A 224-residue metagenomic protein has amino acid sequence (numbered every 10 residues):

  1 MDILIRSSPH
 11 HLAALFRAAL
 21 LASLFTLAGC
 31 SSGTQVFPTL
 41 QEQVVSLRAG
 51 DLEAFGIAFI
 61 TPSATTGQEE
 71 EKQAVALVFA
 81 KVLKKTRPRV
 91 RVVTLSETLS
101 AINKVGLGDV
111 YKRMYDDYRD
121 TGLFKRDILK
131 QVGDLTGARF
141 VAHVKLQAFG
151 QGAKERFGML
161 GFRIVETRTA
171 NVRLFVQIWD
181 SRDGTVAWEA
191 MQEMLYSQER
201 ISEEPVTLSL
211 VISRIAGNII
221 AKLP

Functional and structural regions predicted by a protein language model:
M1-A13: N-terminal secretory signal peptides that target proteins for export/translocation
S8-P9, L24, Q198: Compositionally biased regions
P9, S63, Q147-G150: Short, flexible active-site-adjacent loop segments at beta-strand->alpha-helix junctions, enriched in small/polar
R17-A28: Bacterial N-terminal signal peptides
L24, A54-I57: A residue-level signal for beta-strand positions that form part of recognition/binding surfaces within mature
C30-F55, L135-T136, K145-A153, I164-P224: C-terminal/domain-edge helix-coil "capping" segments
G56-K145, S181, E189, R214 (+1 more regions): N-terminal segment of the mature soluble domain
E155-L160: Outer-membrane beta-barrel translocator domains and adjoining extracellular loop/strand segments of Gram-negative
